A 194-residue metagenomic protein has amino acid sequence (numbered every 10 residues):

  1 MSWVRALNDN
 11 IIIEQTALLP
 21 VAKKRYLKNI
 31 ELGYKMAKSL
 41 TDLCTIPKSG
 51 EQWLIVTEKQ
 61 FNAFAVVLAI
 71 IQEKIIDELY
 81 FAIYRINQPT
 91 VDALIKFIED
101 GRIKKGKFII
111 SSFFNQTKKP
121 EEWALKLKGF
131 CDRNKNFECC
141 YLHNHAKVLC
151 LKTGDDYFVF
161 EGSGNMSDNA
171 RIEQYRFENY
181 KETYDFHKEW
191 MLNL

Functional and structural regions predicted by a protein language model:
M1-I76, D100, Y157: N-terminal localization/anchoring segments of enzymes in phospholipid and broader phosphate metabolism
L54-Q60, I83-I86, F137: Short, flexible loop segments at the rims of nucleotide/cofactor-binding pockets, characterized by
K59, S112-F114, H143, G154: Short, solvent-exposed coil/turn elements at secondary-structure transition points
A63-D132: Primarily the HKD phosphodiesterase
L79, N136-H187: HKD (HxKxxxxD) catalytic microenvironment of the phospholipase D
F186-L194: Cysteine/selenocysteine-centered motifs that mediate thiol-based redox chemistry or coordinate metal-sulfur cofactors
